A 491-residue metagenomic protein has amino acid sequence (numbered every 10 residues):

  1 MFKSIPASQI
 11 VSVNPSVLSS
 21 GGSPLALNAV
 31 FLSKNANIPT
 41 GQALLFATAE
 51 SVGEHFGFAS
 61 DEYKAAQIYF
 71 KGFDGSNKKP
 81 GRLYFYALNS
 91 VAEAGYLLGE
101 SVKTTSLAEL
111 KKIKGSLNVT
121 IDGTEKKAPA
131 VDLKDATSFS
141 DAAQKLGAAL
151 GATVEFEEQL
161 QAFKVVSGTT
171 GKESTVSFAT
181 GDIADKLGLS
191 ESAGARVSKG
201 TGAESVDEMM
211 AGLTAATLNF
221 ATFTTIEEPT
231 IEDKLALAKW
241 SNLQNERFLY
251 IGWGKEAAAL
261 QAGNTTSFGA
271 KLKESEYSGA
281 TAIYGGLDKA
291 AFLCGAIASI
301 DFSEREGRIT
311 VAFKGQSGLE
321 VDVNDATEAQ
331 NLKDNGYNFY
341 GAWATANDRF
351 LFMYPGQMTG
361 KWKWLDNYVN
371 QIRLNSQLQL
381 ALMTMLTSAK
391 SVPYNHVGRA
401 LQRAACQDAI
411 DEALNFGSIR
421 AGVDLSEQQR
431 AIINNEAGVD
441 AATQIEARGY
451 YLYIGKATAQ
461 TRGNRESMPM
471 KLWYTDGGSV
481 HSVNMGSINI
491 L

Functional and structural regions predicted by a protein language model:
M1-D61, K71-P80, Y354-L491: Structured, hydrophobic secondary-structure cores that serve as assembly/anchoring elements
M1-T104, K112-G115, S192-M210, T217-A221 (+2 more regions): N-terminal polar alpha-helical/low-complexity "assembly arms" that mediate subunit docking, oligomerization
T48-E54, E109-I183, K239: Extended, beta-strand-rich, solvent-exposed assembly scaffolds of outer structural proteins
D74, A148, E158, T214-S391 (+3 more regions): A glycine- and small-residue-enriched flexible loop/hinge signal that marks low-structured segments
L117, T345, F352, L472-Y474: Short beta-strand elements
V154-E155, M210-T214: Short, T/G/N/S-enriched strand-turn elements that build extracellular solenoid repeat scaffolds
S177-T201: Surface-exposed, non-catalytic interaction/assembly patches
